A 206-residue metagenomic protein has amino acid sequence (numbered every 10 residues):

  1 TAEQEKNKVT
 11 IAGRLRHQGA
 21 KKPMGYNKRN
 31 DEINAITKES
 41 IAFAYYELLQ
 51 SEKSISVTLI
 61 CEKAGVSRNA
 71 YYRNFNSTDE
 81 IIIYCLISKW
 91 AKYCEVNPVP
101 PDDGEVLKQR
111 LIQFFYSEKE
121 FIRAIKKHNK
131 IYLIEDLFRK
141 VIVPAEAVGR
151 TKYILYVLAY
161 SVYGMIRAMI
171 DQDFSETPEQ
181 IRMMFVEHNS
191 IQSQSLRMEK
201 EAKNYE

Functional and structural regions predicted by a protein language model:
T1-I33, R197-E206: N-terminal intrinsically disordered/low-complexity leader segments
K8, D171-E206: C-terminal peripheral helix-coil segments that are non-catalytic and often amphipathic
A35-Y46, Q50, S54-V57, E62-G65 (+1 more regions): An amphipathic alpha-helix adjacent to DNA-recognition modules
L49-Q50, L59, R150, R167 (+1 more regions): Cytosolic nucleotide-binding catalytic cores of signal-transduction proteins
N97, I122-I125, M169, D173 (+1 more regions): Secondary-structure edge/capping motif, primarily at the C-terminal ends of alpha-helices and the immediately following
N97-F121: Hydrophobic alpha-helical connector segments
K126-Y160, E179, V186-Q194: Amphipathic alpha-helical packing segments from all-alpha helical-bundle domains
